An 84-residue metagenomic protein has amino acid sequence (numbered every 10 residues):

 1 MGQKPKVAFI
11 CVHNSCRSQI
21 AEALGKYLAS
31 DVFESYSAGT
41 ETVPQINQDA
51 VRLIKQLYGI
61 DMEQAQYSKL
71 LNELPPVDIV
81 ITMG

Functional and structural regions predicted by a protein language model:
M1-G84: Short polar/charged helix/loop
